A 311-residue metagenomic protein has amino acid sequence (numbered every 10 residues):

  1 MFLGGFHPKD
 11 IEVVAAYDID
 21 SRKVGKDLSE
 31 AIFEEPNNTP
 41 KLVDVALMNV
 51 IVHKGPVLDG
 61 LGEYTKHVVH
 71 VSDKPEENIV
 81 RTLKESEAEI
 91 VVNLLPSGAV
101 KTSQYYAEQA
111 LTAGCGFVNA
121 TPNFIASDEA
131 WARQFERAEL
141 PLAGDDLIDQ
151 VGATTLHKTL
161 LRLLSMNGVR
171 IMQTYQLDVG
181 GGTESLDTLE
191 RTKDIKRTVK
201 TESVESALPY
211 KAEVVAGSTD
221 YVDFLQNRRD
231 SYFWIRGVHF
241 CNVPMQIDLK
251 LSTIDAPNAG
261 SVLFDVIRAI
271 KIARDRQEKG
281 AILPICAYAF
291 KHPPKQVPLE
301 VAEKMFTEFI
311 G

Functional and structural regions predicted by a protein language model:
M1-Y106, R191-T198, S231, F240: N-terminal glycine-/serine-/threonine-rich beta1-alpha1-beta2 phosphate-ribose binding loop of Rossmann-like
K9-E12, S21-K23, E34, L147 (+2 more regions): Active-site-lining helix/loop region of Rossmann-like oxidoreductase modules
A88, G114-C115, L140, V169: Short glycine/serine/threonine/alanine-rich loop segments
N93-P96, A120-F124, D145-D149, F224 (+1 more regions): Glycine- and other small-residue-rich loops at beta-strand/loop junctions that grip anionic moieties
P96-A113, A120-P141: Rossmann-fold NAD(P)-binding glycine/threonine-rich loop
S261-G311: NAD(P)-dependent Rossmann-like dehydrogenase/reductase catalytic/cofactor-binding core
